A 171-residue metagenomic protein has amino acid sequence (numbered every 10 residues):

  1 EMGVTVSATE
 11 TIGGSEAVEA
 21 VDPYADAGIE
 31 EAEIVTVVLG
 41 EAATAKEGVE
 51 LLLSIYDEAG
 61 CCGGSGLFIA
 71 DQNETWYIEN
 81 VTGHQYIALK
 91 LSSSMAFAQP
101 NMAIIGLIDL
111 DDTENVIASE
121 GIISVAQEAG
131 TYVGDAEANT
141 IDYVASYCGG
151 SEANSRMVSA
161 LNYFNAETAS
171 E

Functional and structural regions predicted by a protein language model:
E1-E30, L51-E171: A contiguous strand-loop segment
A32-E33, K46: A structural signal for well-ordered alpha-helical segments within the folded catalytic domains of diverse enzymes
V35-E41: Short, well-ordered beta-strand elements within core beta-sheets of diverse protein domains
E41-E47: Short, charged, surface-exposed loops that flank catalytic or proteolytic processing sites
